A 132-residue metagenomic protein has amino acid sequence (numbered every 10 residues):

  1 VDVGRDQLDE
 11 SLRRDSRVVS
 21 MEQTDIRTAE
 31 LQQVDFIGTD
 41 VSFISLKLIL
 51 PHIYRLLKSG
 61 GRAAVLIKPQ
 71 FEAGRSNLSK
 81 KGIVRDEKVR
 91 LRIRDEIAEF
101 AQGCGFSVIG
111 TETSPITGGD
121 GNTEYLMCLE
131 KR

Functional and structural regions predicted by a protein language model:
V1-L48: S-adenosyl-L-methionine
L8, K68, G121: Residue-level signal for inorganic ion chemistry
K47-A64: A short glycine-rich, Lys/Arg-flanked "PGG" loop and its adjoining helix->strand segment in the class I
G60-G74: Conserved beta-strand signature within the Rossmann-like core of class I S-adenosyl-L-methionine
S79-R92: Acceptor-substrate binding/catalytic loop of class I
R90-C104: Short alpha-helix
F106-P115: Conserved S-adenosyl-L-methionine
P115-R132: Core SAM-dependent methyltransferase catalytic element
